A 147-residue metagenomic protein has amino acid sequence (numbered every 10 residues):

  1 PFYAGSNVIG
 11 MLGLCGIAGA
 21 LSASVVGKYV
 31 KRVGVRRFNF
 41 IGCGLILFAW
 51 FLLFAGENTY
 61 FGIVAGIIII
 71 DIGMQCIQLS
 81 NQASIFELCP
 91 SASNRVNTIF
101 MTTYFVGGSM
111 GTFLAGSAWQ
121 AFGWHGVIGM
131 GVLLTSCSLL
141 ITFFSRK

Functional and structural regions predicted by a protein language model:
P1-F2, R32, S84-C89, A121: Helix-to-coil boundary motifs at intracellular loop junctions of multi-pass secondary transporters
P1-I17, R95-I99: Loop-to-transmembrane helix entry
G10-G13, R36-F40, V64, I128-G131: Hydrophobic/aromatic positions within or immediately flanking transmembrane alpha-helices of multi-pass small-molecule
G16-S24, G108-S109: Residue-level signature of mid-helix packing/kink "hotspots" within the transmembrane helices of 12-pass Major
L21-V35, W119: Helix-to-loop junctions at the C-terminal end of transmembrane segments in multipass secondary transporters
R36-N81: C-terminal transmembrane helical hairpin of 12-TM major facilitator-type secondary transporters
E87-W124, M130-G131: A late C-terminal transmembrane helix in Major Facilitator Superfamily
V132-K147: Multi-pass alpha-helical transporter architecture, strongest for 12-TM Major Facilitator/SLC carriers used
